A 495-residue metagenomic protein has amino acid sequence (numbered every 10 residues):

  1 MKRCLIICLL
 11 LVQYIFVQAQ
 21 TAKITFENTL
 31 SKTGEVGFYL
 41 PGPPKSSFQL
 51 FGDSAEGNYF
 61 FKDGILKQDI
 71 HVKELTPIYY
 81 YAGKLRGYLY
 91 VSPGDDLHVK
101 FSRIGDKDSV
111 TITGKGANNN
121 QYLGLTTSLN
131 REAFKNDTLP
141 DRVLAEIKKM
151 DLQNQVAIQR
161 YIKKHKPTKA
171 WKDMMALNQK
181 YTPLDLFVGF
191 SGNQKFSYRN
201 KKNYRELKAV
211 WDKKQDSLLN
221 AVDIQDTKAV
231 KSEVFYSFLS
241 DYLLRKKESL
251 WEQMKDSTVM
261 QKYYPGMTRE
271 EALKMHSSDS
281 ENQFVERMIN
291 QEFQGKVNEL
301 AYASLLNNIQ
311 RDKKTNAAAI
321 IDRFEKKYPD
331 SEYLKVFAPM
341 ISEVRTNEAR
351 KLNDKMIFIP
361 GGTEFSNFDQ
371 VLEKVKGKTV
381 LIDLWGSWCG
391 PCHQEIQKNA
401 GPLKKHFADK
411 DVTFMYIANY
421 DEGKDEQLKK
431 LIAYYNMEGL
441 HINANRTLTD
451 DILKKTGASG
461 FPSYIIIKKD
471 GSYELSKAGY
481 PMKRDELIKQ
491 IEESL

Functional and structural regions predicted by a protein language model:
M1-I24, G386, S494-L495: Bacterial Sec-dependent N-terminal signal peptides
Q20-A170: A non-transmembrane, solvent-exposed segment enriched in polar/low-complexity residues
R103-E373: Oxidative protein folding and maturation machinery
K376-K378, D409, M437, A458: Active-site acidic short loop of glycosyltransferases
T379-V380, P462: Alpha/beta-hydrolase fold active-site loops
L384-P402, N419: Conserved redox-active cysteine motifs that mediate thiol-disulfide chemistry, especially di-cysteine Cys-X(1-2)-Cys
D409-D425, N436-L448: Thiol-based oxidoreductase modules, predominantly thioredoxin-like and allied folds used for disulfide exchange
M437, T447-Q490: Thiol/disulfide oxidoreductase modules built on the thioredoxin-like
